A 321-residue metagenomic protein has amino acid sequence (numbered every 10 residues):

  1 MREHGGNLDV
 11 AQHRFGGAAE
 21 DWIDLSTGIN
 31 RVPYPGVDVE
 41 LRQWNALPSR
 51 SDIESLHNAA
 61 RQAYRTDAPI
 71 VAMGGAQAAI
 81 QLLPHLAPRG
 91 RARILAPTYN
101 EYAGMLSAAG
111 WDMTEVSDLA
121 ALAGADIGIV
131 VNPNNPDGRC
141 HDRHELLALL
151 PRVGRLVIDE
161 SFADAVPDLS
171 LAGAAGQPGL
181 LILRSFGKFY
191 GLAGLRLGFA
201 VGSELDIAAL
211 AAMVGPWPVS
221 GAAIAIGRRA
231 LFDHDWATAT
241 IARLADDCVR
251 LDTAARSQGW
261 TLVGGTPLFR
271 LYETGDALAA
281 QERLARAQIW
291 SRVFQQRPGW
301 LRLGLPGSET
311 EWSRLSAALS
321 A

Functional and structural regions predicted by a protein language model:
M1-S55: N-terminal "arm"/small-domain region of PLP-dependent enzymes with the aminotransferase-like
R61-L82: Short loop-beta-helix segment that forms the pyridoxal 5′-phosphate
H85-S107, D112, L119: Conserved PLP-anchoring active-site segment centered on the Schiff-base-forming lysine
S107, T114-P167: Active-site phosphate-binding strand-loop segment of PLP-dependent enzymes
L180-R256, W260-L262: PLP-dependent aminotransferase class I/II
G202, L271-G275, Q281, Q288-A321: Conserved PLP-binding active-site segment of the aspartate aminotransferase-like
A245, A255-A287, L305: Conserved PLP-binding catalytic core of the aspartate aminotransferase-like
